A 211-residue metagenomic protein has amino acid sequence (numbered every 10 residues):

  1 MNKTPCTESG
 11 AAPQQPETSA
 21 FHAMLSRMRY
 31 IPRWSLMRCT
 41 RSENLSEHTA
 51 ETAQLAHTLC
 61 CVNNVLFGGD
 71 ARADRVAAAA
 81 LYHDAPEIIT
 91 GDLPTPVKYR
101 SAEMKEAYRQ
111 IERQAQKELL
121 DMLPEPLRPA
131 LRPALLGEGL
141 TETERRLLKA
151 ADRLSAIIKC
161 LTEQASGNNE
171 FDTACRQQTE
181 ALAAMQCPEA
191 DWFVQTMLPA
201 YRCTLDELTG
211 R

Functional and structural regions predicted by a protein language model:
M1-R211: Alpha-helical, largely C-terminal catalytic domains that coordinate divalent metal ions via clustered Asp/Glu/His
